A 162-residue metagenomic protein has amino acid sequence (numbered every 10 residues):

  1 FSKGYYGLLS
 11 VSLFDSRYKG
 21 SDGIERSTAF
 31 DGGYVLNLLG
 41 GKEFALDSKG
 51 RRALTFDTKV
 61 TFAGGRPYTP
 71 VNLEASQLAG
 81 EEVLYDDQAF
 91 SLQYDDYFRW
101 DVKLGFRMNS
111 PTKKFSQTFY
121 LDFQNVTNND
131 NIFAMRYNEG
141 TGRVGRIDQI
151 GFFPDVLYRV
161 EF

Functional and structural regions predicted by a protein language model:
F1, T28-Y34, L92-R99, D148-F152: Short sequence motifs at beta-strands and strand-loop junctions characteristic of Gram-negative outer-membrane
F1-G65: Gram-negative outer-membrane beta-barrel transporters
Y6, G20-I24, V83-Q88, D122-Q124: Generic detector of short, locally flexible boundary/turn motifs and exposed helical patches
G7, K49, T61-G80, Y97-R99 (+1 more regions): C-terminal beta-signal and adjacent terminal beta-strands/loops of Gram-negative outer-membrane beta-barrel proteins
V11-D22, L78-D86, F133-G140: Flexible, solvent-exposed coil segments and beta strand-coil junctions, predominantly the extracellular/periplasmic
K19-T28, D87-S91, T141-R146: Extracellular loop and loop/strand-boundary signature of outer-membrane beta-barrel proteins
N37-E43, D101-M108: Short, well-ordered amphipathic alpha-helices
L39-E43, D86-L92, M135, Q149-L157: Short C-terminal domain-edge/linker segments immediately following a structured domain
